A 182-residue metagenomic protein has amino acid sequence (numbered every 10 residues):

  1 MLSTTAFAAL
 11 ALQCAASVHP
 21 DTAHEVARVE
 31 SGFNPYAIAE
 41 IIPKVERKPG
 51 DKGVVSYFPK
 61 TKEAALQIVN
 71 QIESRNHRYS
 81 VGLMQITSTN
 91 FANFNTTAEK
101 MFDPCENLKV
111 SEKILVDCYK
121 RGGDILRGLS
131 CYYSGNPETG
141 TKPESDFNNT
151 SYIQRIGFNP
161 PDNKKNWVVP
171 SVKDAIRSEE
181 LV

Functional and structural regions predicted by a protein language model:
L2-T22, G32-N34, V55-S80, M84-Q85 (+1 more regions): Non-catalytic cell-wall polysaccharide-engagement segments
A23, E30, I38-G53: Early exported N-terminus immediately downstream of N-terminal targeting peptides
